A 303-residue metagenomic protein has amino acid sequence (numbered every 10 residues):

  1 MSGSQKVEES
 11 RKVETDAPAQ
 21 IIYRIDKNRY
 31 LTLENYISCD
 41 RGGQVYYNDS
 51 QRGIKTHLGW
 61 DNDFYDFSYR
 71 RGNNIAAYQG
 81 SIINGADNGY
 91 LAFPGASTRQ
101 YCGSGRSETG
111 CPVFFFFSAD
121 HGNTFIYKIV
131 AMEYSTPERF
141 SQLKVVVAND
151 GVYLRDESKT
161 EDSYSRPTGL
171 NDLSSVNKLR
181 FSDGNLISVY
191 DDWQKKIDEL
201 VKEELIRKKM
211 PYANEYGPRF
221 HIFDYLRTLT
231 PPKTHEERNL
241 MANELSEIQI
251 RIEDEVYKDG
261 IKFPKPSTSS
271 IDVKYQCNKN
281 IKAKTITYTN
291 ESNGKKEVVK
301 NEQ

Functional and structural regions predicted by a protein language model:
V7-Y46: Beta-strand-rich domains and repeat architectures in extracellular enzymes and scaffolds, especially beta-propellers
D16-I21, F64-I83, M132-V147: Repeated scaffold domains used in trafficking and secretory/extracellular systems, primarily beta-propellers
Y23-C39, I83-G103, S141-D162, D198 (+5 more regions): Short beta-strand elements that form the blades of beta-propeller/WD-repeat-like and other beta-sheet-rich scaffold
L33-R70: N-terminal, post-signal-peptide region of Sec/Tat-exported proteins
N48-S50, F115-H121, A148, T160-P167 (+2 more regions): Conserved Ser/Thr-centered positions that define the repeating blades of beta-propeller domains
K55-R99: Blade-loop segments of beta-propeller domains
T56-N62, F125-M132: Beta-propeller fold detector
A96-T109, D162-V176: Short, conserved, GDST-rich strand-edge loop motifs in beta-rich repeat architectures
